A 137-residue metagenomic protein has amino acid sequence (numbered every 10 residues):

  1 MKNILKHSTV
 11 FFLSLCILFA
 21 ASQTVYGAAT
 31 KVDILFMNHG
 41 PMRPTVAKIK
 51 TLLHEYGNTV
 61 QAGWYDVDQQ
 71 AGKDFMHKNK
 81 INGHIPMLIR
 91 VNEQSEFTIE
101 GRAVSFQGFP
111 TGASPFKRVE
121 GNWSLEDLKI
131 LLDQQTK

Functional and structural regions predicted by a protein language model:
M1-F12: Bacterial N-terminal signal peptides that target proteins for export
V10-A20: Bacterial N-terminal signal peptides
F19-G27: Sec/Tat signal peptide C-region and signal peptidase I cleavage site
G27-Y56: Local sequence-structure signature of Cys/Sec-based thiol-disulfide redox active-site neighborhoods
I34-G40, G63-W64, F75, A113-N122: Second-shell loop/turn segments in exported
R43-L53, Q69, K73, L125 (+1 more regions): Extracytoplasmic/secreted envelope proteins and their assembly/folding machinery, especially bacterial periplasmic
N58-G72: Thiol-based oxidoreductase modules, predominantly thioredoxin-like and allied folds used for disulfide exchange
R90-K137: Non-catalytic, surface beta->alpha helical segment in thiol-disulfide oxidoreductase systems
